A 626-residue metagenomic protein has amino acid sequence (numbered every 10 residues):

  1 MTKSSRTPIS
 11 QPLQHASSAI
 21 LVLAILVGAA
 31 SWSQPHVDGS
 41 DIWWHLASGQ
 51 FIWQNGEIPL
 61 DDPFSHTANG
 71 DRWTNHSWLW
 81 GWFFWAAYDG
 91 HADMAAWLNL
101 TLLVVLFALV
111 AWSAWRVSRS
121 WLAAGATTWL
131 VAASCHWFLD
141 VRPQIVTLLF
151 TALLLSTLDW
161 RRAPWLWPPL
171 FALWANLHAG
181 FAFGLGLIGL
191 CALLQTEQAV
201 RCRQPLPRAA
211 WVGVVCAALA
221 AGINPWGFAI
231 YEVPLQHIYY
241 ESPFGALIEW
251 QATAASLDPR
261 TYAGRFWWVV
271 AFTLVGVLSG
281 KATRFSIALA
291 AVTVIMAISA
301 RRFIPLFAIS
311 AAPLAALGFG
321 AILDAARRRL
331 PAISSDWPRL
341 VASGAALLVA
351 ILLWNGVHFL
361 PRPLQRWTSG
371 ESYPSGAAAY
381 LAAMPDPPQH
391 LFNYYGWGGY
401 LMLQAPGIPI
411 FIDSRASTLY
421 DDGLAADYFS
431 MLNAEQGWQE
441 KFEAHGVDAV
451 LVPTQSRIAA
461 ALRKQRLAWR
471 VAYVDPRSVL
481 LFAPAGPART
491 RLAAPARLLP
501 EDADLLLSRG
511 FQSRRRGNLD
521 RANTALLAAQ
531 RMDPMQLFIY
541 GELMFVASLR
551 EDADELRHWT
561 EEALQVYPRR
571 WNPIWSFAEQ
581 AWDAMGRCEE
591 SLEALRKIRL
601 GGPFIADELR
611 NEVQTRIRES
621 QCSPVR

Functional and structural regions predicted by a protein language model:
L23, V110-A133, L149: Transmembrane-helix signature of polytopic, membrane-embedded enzymes that assemble or transfer cell-envelope glycans
G28-A29, V131-C135, A152-T157, P164-A179 (+2 more regions): Membrane-interface alpha helices of multi-pass inner-membrane proteins
D41, W53, A179-L278, A308 (+1 more regions): Transmembrane catalytic cores of multi-pass membrane glycosyltransferases and polysaccharide-assembly enzymes
I52, T67-D93: Short hydrophobic/aromatic helix or loop-helix immediately within or flanking a transmembrane segment in polytopic
W97, T101-V117: Transmembrane-helix motifs of polytopic, lipid-linked glycan transferases
L109, V131-S134, V146-A163, I188-Q195: Specific aromatic-rich, kink-prone transmembrane helix
A152-W165, A271-K281: Membrane-interface transmembrane helices that cradle and orient dolichyl/undecaprenyl
H358-Y400, Q404-F411, A416-R626: C-terminal luminal/periplasmic domains and tails of membrane-associated envelope-modifying transferases
